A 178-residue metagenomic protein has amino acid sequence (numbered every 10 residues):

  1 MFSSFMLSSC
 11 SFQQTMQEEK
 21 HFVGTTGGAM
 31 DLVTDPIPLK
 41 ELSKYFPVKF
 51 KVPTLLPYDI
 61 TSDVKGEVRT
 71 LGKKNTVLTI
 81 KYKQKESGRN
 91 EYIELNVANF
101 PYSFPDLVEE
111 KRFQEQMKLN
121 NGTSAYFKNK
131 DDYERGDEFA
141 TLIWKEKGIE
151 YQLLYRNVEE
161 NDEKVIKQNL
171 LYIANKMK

Functional and structural regions predicted by a protein language model:
M1-M16: Sec-dependent N-terminal signal peptides of Gram-positive bacterial secreted proteins and lipoproteins
H21-E146: Short, solvent-exposed recognition patches
Q152-K178: Surface-exposed amphipathic alpha-helical segments
